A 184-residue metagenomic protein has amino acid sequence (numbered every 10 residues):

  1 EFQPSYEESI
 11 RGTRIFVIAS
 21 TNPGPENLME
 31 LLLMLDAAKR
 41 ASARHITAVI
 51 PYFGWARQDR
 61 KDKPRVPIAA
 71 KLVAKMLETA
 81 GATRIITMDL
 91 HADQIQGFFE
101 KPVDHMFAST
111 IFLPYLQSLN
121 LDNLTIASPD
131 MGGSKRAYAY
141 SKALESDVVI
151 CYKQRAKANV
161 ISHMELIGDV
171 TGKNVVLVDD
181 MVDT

Functional and structural regions predicted by a protein language model:
E1-T184: PRPP-associated nucleotide enzymes
